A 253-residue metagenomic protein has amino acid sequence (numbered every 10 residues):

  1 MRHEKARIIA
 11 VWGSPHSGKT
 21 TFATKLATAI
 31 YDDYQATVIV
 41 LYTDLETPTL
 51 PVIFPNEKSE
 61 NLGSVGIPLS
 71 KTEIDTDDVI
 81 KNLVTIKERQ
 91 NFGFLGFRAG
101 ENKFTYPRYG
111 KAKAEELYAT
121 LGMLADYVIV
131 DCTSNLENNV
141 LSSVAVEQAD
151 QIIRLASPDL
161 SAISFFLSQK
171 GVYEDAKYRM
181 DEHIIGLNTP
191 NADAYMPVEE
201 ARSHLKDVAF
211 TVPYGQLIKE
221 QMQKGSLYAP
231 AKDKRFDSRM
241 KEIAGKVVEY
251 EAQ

Functional and structural regions predicted by a protein language model:
R2-A6: Phosphate-binding P-loop
R7-D75, Y127, C132: Walker A/P-loop NTP-binding active-site region of P-loop NTPases, recognizing the glycine-rich GxxxxGKT/S
V11, L41, G96-F97, I129-D131 (+2 more regions): Conserved beta-strand segments of the P-loop GTPase G domain that flank and frequently precede/overlap
V40-M123: P-loop/Walker-type NTP enzyme "switch/lid" segment
M123, N139-D159: Inter-motif core of Ras-like GTPase G domains
Y127, Q151, D207-F210: Well-ordered beta-strand positions
T189-A194, V198-A231: Beta-strand-loop-alpha "switch" segments that mediate conformational coupling across diverse proteins
Q223-Q253: NTP-binding/hydrolysis catalytic cores, primarily Walker-type P-loop NTPases
